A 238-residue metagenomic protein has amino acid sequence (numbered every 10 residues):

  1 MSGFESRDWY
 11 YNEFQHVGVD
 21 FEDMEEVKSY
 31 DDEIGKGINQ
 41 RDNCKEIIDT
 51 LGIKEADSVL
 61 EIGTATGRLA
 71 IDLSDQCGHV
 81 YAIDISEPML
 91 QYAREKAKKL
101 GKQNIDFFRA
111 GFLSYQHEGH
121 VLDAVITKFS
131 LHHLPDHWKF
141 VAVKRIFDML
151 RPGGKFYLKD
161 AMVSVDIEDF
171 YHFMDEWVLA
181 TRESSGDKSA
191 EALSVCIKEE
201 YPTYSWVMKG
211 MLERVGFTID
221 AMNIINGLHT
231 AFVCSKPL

Functional and structural regions predicted by a protein language model:
S2-K54: Conserved class I S-adenosyl-L-methionine
E13, K159-V215, M222: C-terminal alpha-helical "lid/dimerization" subdomain adjacent to the S-adenosyl-L-methionine
S58, G153-K155: Short glycine-centered segments of the SAM/dcSAM-binding site in methyltransferase folds
L60-I62, T66-S114: Class I SAM-dependent methyltransferase SAM/SAH-binding core
H117-V125: A short acidic, Gly/Pro-enriched loop at the edge of an enzyme's catalytic core that lines a small-molecule cofactor
K128-L131, K159: Residues lining the SAM
F140-P152: A short glycine-rich, Lys/Arg-flanked "PGG" loop and its adjoining helix->strand segment in the class I
V215-L238: Core SAM-dependent methyltransferase catalytic element
